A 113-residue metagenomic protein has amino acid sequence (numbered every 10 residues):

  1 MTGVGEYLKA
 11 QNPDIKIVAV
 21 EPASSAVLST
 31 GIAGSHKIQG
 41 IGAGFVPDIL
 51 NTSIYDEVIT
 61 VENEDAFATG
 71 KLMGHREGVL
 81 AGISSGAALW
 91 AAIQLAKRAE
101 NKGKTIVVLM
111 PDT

Functional and structural regions predicted by a protein language model:
M1-V4, S84-A92: Short glycine/serine/threonine-rich phosphate/pyrophosphate-binding segments that cradle anionic phosphate groups
G5-N12, A96: Surface-exposed amphipathic alpha-helices with a cationic face
K9-I83: Active-site/ligand-binding loops adjacent to catalytic centers
A23, A87, L109: Residue-level "edge-of-site" marker
G44, I93-T113: Phosphate-binding loop/pocket of nucleotide- and phosphate-handling active sites
L72-V79, A91-E100: Short basic/hydrophobic patches in alpha-helices and adjacent helix-turn junctions that form amphipathic surface motifs
